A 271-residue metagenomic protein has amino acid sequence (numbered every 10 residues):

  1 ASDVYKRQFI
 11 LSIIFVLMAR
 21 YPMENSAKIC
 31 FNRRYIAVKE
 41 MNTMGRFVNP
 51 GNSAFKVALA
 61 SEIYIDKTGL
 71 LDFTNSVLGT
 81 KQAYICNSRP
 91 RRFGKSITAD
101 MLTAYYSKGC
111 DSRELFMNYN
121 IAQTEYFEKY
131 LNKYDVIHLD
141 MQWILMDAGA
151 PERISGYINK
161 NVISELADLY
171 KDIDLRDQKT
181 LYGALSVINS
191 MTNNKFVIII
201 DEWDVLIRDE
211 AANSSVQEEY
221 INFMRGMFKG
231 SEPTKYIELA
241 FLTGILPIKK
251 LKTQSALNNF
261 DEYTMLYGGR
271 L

Functional and structural regions predicted by a protein language model:
A1-Y5: Short, small-residue-biased leader/transition segments that mark boundaries at the very start of proteins
I14-L17, E24-A27, F31-L271: Phosphate-binding site recognition
